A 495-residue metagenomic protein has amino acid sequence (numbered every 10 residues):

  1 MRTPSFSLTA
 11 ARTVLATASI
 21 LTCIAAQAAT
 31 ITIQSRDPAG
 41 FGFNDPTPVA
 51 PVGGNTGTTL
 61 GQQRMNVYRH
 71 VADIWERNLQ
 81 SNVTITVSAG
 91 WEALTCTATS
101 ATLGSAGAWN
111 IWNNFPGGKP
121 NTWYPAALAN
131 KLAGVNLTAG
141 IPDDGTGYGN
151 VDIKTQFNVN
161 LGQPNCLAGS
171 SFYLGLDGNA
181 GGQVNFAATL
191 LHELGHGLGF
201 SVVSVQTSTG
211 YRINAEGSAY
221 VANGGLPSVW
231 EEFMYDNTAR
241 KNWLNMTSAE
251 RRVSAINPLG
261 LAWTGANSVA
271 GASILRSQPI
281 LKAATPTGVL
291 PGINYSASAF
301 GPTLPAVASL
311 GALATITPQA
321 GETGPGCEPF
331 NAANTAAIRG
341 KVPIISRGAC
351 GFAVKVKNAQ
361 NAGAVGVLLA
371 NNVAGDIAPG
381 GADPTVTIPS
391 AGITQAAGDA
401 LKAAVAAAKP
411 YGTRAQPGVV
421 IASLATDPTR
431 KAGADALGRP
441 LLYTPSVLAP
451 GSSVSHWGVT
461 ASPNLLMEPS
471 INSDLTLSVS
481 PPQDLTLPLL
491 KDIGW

Functional and structural regions predicted by a protein language model:
R2-L15: Bacterial N-terminal signal peptides that target proteins for export
C23-A25: N-terminal signal peptide c-region/cleavage motif recognized by signal peptidases
A28-L191, H196-N294, S298, P302-S309 (+1 more regions): Extracellular zinc-dependent metalloprotease catalytic-domain scaffold
V269-K357: Protease-associated
I338-R339, N372-A406: Short acidic, glycine/proline-enriched helix-loop-strand junctions
P343-I345, G366-N371, G392: Short hydrophobic alpha-helical runs that function as membrane-insertion/retention elements
Q360-G363: Non-catalytic positions within long, well-ordered alpha-helices that form the structural scaffold/packing of enzyme
N371-N372, L490: Short secondary-structure boundary segments
